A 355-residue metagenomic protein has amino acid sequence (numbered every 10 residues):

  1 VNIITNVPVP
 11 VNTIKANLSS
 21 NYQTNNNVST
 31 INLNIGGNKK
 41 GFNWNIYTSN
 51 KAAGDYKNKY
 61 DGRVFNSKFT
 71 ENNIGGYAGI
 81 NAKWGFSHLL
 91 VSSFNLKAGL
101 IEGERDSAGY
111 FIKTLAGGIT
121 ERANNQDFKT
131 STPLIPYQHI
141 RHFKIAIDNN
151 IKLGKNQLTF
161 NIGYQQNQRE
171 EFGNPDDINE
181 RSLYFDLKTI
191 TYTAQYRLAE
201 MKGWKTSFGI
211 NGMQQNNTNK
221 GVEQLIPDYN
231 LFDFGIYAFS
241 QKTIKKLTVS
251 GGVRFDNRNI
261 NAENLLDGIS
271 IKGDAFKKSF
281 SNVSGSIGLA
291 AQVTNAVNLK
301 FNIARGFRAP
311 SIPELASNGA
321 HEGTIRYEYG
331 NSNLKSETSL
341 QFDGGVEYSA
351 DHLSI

Functional and structural regions predicted by a protein language model:
N2-I355: Outer-membrane beta-barrel proteins, especially TonB-dependent receptors
